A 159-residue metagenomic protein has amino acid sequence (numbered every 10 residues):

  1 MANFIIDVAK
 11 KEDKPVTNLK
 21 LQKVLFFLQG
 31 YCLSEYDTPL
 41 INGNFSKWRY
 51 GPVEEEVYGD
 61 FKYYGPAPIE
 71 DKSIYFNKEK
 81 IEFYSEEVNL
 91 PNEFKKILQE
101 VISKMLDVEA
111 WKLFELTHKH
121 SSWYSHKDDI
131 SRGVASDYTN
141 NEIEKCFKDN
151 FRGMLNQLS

Functional and structural regions predicted by a protein language model:
M1-S159: Domain-edge interaction signal
